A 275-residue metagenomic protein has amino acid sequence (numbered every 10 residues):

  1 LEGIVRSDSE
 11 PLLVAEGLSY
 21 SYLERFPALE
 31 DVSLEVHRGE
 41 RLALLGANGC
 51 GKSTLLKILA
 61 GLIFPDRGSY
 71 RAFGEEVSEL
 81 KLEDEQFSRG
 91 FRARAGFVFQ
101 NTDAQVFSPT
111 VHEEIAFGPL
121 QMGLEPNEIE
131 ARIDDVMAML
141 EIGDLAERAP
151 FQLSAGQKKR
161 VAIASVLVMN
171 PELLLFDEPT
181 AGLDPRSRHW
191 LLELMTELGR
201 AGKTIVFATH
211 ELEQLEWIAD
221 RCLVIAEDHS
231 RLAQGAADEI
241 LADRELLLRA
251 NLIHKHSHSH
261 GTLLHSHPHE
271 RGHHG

Functional and structural regions predicted by a protein language model:
L45-A47: The feature captures the beta-strand-to-loop junction immediately N-terminal to the Walker
A60: Helix-to-loop junction immediately C-terminal to a conserved catalytic motif
N127-L145: Conserved ABC ATPase "signature" region
A149-L153, Q157: Conserved ABC ATPase signature
L174-D177: Catalytic Walker B motif of ABC-type/P-loop ATPase nucleotide-binding domains
T209-H210: H-loop/switch region of ABC-family ATPase nucleotide-binding domains
H229-L252: Conserved beta-strand-loop-alpha-helix hinge in the C-terminal portion of ABC ATPase nucleotide-binding domains
